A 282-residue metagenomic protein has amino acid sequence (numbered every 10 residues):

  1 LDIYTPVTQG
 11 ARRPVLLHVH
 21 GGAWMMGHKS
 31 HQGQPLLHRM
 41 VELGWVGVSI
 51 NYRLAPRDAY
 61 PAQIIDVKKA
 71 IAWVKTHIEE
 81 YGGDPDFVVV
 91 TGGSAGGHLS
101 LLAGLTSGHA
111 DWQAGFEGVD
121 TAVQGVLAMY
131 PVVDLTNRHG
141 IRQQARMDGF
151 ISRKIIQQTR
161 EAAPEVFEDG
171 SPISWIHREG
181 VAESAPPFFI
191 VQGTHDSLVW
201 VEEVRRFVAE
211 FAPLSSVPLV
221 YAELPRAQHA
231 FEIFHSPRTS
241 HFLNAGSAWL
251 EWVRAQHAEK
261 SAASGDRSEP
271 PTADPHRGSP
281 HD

Functional and structural regions predicted by a protein language model:
D2-D282: Alpha/beta-hydrolase superfamily serine-hydrolase fold, recognizing
